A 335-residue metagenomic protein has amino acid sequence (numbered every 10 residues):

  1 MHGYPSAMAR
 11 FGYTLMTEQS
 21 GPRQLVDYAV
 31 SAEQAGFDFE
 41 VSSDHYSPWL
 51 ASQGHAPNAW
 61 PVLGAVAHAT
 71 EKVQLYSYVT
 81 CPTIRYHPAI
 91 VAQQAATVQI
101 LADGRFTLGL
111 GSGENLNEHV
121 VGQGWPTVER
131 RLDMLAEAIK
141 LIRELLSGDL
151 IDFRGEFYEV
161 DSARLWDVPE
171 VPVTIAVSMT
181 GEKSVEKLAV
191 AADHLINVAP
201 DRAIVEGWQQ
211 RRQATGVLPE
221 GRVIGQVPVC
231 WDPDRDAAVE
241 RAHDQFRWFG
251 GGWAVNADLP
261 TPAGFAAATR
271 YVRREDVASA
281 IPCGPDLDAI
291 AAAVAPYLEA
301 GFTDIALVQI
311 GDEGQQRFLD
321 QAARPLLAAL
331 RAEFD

Functional and structural regions predicted by a protein language model:
M1-D335: Active-site-adjacent structural elements that line small-molecule/cofactor binding pockets in enzymes
